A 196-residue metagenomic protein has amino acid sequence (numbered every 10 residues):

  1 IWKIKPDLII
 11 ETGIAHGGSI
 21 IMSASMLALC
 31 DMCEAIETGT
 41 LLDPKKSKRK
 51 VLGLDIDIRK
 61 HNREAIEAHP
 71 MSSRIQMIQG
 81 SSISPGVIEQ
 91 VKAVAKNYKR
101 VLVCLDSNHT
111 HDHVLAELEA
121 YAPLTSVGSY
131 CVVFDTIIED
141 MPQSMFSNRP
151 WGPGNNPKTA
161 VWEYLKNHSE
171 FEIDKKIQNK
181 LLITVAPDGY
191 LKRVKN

Functional and structural regions predicted by a protein language model:
I1-N196: S-adenosylmethionine/decaboxylated-SAM
